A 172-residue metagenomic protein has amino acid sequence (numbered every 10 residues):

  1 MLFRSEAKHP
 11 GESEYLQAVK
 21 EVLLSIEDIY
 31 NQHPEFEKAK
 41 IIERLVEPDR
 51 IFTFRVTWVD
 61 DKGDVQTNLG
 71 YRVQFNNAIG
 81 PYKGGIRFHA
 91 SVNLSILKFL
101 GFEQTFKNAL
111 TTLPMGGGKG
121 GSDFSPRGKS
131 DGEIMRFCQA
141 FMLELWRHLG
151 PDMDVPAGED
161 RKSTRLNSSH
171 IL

Functional and structural regions predicted by a protein language model:
M1-L2, L166-L172: Single conserved hydrophobic/aromatic residue that forms the stacking wall/gate of nucleotide- or nucleobase-binding
F3-R165: N-terminal ligand-binding/catalytic initiation module
